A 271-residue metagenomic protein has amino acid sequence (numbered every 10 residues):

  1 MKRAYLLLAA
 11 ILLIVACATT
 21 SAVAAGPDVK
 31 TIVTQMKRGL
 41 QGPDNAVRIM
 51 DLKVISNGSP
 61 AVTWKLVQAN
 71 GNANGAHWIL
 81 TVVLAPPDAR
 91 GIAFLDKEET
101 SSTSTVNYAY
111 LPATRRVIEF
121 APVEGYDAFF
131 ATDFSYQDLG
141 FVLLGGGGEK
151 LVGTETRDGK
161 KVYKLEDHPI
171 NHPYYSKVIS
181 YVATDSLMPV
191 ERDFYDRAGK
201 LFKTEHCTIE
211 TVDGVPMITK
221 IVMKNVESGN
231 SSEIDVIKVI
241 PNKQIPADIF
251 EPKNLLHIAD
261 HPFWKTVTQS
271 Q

Functional and structural regions predicted by a protein language model:
M1-A9: Bacterial N-terminal signal peptides that target proteins for export
L8-A18: Bacterial N-terminal signal peptides
T19-A24: Sec/Tat signal peptide C-region and signal peptidase I cleavage site
A25-G26, L52-S59, L144, H168 (+1 more regions): Mature-chain termini and adjacent capping regions
P27-A113: N-terminal mature ectodomain segment of secretory-pathway/periplasmic proteins
T34, L84, L95, V106-Y110 (+3 more regions): Gly/Pro-enriched, hydrophobic low-complexity segments that function as extracytoplasmic propeptides/linkers
V67-G71, K150-T156, T208-I209: Short amphipathic beta-strand and strand-loop transition segments with alternating hydrophobic
A247-Q271: Gram-negative outer-membrane assembly/targeting C-terminal domains
